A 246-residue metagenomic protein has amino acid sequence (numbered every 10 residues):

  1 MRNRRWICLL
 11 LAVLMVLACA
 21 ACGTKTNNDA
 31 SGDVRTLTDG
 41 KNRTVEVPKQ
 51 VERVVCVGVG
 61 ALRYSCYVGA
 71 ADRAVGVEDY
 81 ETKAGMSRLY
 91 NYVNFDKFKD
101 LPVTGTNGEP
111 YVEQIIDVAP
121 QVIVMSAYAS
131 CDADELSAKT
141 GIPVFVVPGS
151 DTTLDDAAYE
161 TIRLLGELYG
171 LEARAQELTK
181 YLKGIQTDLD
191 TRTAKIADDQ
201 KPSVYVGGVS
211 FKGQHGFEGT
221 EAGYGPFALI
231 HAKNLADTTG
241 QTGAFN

Functional and structural regions predicted by a protein language model:
M1-L10: Bacterial N-terminal signal peptides that target proteins for export
W6, A21-Y64, A173-V206: Bacterial Sec-exported substrate-binding components of ABC uptake systems
T44, D132-G213, A236-T238: Extracytoplasmic substrate-binding proteins
T44-V51, N94-V103, I230-T242: A local structural motif
R53-V57, V75-E78, V122-S126, V144-P148 (+3 more regions): Structural recognition of the beta-strand scaffold that forms the well-ordered cores of secreted hydrolase catalytic
L62-Q114, V122, A127, A232: A short, structured surface patch at a secondary-structure boundary
H215-F245: Alpha-helical, coiled-coil/dimerization segments enriched in small aliphatic residues
